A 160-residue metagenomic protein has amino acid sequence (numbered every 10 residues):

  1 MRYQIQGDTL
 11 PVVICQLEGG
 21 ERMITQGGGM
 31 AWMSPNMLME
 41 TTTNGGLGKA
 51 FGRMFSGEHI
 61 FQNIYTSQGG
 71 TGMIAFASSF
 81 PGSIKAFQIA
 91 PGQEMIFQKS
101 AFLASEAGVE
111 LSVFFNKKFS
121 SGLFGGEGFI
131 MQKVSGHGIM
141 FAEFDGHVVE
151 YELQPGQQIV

Functional and structural regions predicted by a protein language model:
M1-V160: Composition-driven recognition of glycine/serine/threonine/acidic- and proline-rich low-complexity segments and repeats
